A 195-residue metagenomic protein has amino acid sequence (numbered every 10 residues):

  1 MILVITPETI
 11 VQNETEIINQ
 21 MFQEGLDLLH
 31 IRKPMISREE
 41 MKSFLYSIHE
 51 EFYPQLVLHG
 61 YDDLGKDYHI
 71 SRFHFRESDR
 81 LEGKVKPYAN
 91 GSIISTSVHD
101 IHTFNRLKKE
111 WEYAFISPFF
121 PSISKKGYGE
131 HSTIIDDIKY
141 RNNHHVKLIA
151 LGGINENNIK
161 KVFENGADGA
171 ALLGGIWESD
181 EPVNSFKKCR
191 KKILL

Functional and structural regions predicted by a protein language model:
M1-E82, P87-Y113, N142-L148, N155-K161 (+2 more regions): Conserved N-terminal beta1-alpha1 strand-loop-helix module at the mouth
S43-Y46, Y128-D137: Charged helix-capping and loop-helix junction motifs
E112-F120: Non-cysteine beta-strand/loop elements that form the S-adenosyl-L-methionine
F120-K126: A short acidic, helix-capping loop that chelates divalent metal ions and anchors anionic groups
G127-Y128, L194: Amphipathic alpha-helical interaction segments
D168-G169: Internal alpha/beta core interface subdomains
